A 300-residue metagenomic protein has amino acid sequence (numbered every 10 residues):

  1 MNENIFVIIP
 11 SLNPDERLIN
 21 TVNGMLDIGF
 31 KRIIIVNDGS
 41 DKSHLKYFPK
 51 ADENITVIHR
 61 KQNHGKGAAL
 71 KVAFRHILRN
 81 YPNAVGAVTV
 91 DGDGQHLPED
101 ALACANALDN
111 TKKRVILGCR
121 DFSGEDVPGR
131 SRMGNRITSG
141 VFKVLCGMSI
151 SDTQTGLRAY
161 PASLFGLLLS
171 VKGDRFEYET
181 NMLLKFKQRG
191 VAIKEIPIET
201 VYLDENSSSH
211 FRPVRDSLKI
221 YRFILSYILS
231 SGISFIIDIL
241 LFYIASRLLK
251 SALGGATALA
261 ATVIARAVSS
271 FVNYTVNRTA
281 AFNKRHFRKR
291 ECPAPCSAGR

Functional and structural regions predicted by a protein language model:
M1, E16, V171-K250, A265-F271 (+1 more regions): Hydrophobic helical membrane-anchoring modules
E3-I5, L26-I35, I55-T56, V85: Short loop->beta transition adjacent to catalytic acidic/histidine clusters or analogous donor-positioning motifs
N13, D38-S40, H64, A73: Conserved short acidic donor-positioning loop in nucleotide-sugar-dependent glycosyltransferases
N13-D27: Short, well-formed alpha-helical segments that are part of the catalytic scaffolds of diverse glycosyltransferases
N37-K46, G94-Q95: A conserved acidic beta->alpha catalytic loop
Q62, A68-R79, P98-F176, D204-F211 (+1 more regions): Acceptor/aglycone-binding surface of glycosyltransferases and processive sugar-polymer synthases
Y81-Q95: Short beta-strand-to-loop acidic/aromatic patch adjacent to the donor-nucleotide binding site
S131, L253-V268: Membrane-interface starts of transmembrane alpha-helices
